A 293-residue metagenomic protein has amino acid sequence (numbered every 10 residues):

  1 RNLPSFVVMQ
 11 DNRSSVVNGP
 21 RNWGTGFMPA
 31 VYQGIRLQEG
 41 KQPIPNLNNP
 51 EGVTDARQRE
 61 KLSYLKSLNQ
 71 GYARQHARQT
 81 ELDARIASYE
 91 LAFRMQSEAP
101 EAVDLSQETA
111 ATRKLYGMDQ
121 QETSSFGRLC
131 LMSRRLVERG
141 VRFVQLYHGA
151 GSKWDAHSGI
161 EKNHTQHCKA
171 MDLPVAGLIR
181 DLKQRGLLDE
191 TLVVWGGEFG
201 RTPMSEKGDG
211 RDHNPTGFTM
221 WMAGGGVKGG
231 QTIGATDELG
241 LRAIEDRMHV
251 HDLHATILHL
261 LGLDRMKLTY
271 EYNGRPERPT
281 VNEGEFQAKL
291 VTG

Functional and structural regions predicted by a protein language model:
R1-G293: Ligand-binding pockets and gating/stacking loops
